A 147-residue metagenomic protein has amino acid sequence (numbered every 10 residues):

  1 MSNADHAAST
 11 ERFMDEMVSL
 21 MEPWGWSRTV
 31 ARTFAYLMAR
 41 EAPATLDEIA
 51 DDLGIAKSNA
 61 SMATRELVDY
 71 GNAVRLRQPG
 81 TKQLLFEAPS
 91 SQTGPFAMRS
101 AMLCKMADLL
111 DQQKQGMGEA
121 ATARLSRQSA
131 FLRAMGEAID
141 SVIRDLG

Functional and structural regions predicted by a protein language model:
M1-W24: N-terminal leader segment of winged-helix/HTH proteins
P23-W24, M38-E41: Short helix-capping/hinge SLiMs at alpha-helix to coil transitions
W24-T29, T45, Q78-R99: Short, cationic-aromatic polyanion-contact patches
E48-D51: A short acidic, leucine-rich amphipathic alpha-helix
T64-R65: Short, hydrophobic-biased segments on the C-terminal half of alpha helices that form "recognition helices"
G71: Glycine-centered, phosphate/nucleic-acid-interacting loop/turn motifs that mediate DNA/RNA or nucleotide
Q115-G147: C-terminal regulatory/oligomerization modules of transcriptional regulators
